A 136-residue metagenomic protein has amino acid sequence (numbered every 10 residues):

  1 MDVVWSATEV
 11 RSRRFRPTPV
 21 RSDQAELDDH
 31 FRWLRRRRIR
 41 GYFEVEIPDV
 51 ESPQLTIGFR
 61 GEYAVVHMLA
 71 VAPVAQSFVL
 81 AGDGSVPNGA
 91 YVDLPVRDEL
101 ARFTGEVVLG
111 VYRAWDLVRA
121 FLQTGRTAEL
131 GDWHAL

Functional and structural regions predicted by a protein language model:
M1-R35, H67-L136: Acidic, proline/glycine-rich low-complexity IDRs
R36-V74: Amphipathic, interaction-prone secondary-structure segments
